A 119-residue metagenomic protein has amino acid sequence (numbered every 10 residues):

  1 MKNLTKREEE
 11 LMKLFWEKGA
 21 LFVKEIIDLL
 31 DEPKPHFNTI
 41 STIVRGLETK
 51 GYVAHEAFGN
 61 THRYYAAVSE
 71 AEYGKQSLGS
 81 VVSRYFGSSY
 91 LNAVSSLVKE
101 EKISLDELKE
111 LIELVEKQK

Functional and structural regions predicted by a protein language model:
K2-R7, A20, G87: Short helix-coil-helix linker/hinge
L4-R7, F58-S77: Short, cationic-aromatic polyanion-contact patches
E9-L14, E25: Pre-recognition alpha-helix immediately N-terminal to the DNA-recognition helix within helix-turn-helix or winged-helix
K13-G19, V98: Short, locally clustered residues in the helix-turn-helix/winged-helix DNA-binding domain
A20-L30: Short acidic, hydrophobic short linear motifs in intrinsically disordered regions
S41-R45: Short, hydrophobic-biased segments on the C-terminal half of alpha helices that form "recognition helices"
G51: Glycine-centered, phosphate/nucleic-acid-interacting loop/turn motifs that mediate DNA/RNA or nucleotide
Q76-K119: Amphipathic alpha-helical dimerization/coiled-coil segments that flank or bridge DNA-binding/regulatory modules
